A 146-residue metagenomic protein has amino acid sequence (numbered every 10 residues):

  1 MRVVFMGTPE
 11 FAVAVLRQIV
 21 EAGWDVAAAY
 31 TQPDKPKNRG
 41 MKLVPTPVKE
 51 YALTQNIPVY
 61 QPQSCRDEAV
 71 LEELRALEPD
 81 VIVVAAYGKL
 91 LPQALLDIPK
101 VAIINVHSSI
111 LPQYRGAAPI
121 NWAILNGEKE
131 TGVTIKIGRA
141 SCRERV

Functional and structural regions predicted by a protein language model:
M1-R145: One-carbon transfer enzymes
